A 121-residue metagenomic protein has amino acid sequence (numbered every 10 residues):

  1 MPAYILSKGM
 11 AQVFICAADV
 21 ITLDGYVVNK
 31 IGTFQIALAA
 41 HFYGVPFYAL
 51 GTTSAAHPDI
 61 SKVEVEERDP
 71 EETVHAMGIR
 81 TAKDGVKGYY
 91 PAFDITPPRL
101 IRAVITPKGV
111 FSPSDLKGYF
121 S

Functional and structural regions predicted by a protein language model:
M1-S121: Conserved phosphate- and dinucleotide-binding cores of soluble alpha/beta proteins, encompassing both enzyme active
